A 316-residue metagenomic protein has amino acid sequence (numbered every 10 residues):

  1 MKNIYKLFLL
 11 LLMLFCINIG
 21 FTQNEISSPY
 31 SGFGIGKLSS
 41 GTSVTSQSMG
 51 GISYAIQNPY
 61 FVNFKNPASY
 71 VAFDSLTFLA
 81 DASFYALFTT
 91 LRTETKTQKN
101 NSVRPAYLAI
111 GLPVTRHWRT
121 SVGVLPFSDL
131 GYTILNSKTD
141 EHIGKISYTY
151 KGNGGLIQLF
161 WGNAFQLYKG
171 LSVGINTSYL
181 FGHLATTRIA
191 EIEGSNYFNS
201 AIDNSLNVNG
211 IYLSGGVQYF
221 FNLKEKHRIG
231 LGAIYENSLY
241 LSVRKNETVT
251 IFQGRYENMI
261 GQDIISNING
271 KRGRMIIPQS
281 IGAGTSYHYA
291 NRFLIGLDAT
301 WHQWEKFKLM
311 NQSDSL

Functional and structural regions predicted by a protein language model:
M1-S27: Bacterial Sec-dependent N-terminal signal peptides
Q23-L316: Subset of outer-membrane beta-barrel
